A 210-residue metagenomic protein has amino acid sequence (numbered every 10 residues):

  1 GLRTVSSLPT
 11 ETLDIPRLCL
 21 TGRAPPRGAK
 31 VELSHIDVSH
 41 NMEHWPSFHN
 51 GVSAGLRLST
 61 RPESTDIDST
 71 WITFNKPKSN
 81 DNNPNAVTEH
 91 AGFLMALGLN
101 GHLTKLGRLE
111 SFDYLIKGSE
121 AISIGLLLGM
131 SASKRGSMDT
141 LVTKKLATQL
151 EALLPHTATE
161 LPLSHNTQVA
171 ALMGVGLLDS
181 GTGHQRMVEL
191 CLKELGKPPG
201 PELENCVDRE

Functional and structural regions predicted by a protein language model:
G1-E210: Alpha-solenoid helical-repeat scaffolds
